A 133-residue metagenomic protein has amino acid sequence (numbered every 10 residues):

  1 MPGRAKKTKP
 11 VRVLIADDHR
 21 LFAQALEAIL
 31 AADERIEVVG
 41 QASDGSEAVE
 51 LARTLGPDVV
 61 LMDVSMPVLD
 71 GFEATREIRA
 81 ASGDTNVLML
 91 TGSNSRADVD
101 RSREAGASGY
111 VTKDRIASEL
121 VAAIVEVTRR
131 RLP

Functional and structural regions predicted by a protein language model:
D44-E47, L69-E73: Acidic catalytic/metal-coordinating carboxylates
E50, F72-D84: Short amphipathic alpha-helix used as the core "switch/output" element in two-component signaling
L55-L61: Active-site beta3 strand of CheY-like receiver
M66: Receiver (REC) domain active-site loop signature in two-component systems and cognate sites in sensor histidine kinases
S93-N94: Short, conserved "switch-loop" micro-motifs in signal-transduction and mechanochemical regulators
A97, R115-T128: C-terminal output helix
